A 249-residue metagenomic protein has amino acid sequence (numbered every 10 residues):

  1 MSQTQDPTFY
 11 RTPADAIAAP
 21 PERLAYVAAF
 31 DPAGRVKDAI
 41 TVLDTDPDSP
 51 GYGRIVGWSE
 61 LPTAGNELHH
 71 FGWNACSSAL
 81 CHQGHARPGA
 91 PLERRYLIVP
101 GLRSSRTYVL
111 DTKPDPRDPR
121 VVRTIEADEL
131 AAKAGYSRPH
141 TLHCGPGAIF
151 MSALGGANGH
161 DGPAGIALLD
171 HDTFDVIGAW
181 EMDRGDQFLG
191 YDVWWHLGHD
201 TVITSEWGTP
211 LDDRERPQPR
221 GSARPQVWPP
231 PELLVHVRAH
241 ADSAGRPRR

Functional and structural regions predicted by a protein language model:
M1-D48: Sequence/structural signature of beta-propeller modules and their immediately flanking N-terminal secretory/stalk
S2-P21, E67-E93, G135-G145, V193-D200 (+1 more regions): Structural signature of eukaryotic scaffold interfaces centered on beta-propeller domains
A14, A19-P20, V27-G34, H82-P100 (+2 more regions): Short, conserved, GDST-rich strand-edge loop motifs in beta-rich repeat architectures
D38-T45, P163-F174, R220-R238: Beta-propeller blade signature
P47-G57, P114-T124, D172-G178, W228 (+1 more regions): Beta-strand initiation motifs
R54-W73, V122-G135, G178-F188, S243-R249: Surface-exposed loop and turn segments in beta-propeller and other repeat-based domains that flank or scaffold
T112-L197: Asp-box/WD-like beta-propeller blade repeats and closely related beta-sheet repeat scaffolds
D183-G190, W194-R249: Beta-propeller domains
